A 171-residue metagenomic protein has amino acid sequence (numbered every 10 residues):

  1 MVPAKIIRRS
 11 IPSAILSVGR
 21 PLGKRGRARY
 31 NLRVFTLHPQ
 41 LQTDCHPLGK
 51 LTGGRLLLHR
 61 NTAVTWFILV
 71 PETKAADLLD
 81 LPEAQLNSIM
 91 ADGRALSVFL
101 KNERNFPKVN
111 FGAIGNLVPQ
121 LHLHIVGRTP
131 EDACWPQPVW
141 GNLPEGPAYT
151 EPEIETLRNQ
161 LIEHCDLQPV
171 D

Functional and structural regions predicted by a protein language model:
M1-R8, Q42: Intrinsic structural disorder
V2-A4, A14, V18: Short amphipathic, helix-prone segments within low-complexity/disordered or flexible regions
R8-R9, R20, R25-R29, R33: Basic polycationic patches enriched in arginine
I11, L16, V126-R128: Alpha-helical and His/Cys-centered functional microenvironments
S17, P21-K24, P47, T52: Intrinsically disordered, low-complexity segments enriched in small/polar residues
Y30-D171: HIT superfamily nucleotide-processing domains
